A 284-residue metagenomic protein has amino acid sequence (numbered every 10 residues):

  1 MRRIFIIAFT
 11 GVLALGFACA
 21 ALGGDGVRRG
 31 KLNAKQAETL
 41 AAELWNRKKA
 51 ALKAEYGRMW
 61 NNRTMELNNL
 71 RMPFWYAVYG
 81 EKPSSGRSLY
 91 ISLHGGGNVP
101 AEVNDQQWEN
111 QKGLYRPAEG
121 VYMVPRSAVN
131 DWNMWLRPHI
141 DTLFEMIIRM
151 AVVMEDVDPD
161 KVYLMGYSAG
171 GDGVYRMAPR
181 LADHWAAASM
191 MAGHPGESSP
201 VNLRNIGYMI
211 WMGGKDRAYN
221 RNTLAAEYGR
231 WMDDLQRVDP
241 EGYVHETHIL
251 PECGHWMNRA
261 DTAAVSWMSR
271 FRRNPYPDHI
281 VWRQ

Functional and structural regions predicted by a protein language model:
A8-G16: Bacterial N-terminal signal peptides
A21-S88: A domain-start/cap signature at the N-terminus of enzymes
L22-A34, L70-P73, D233-Q284: Alpha/beta-hydrolase-fold serine-hydrolase catalytic core, especially in secreted/extracellular enzymes
G80-S85, N133-A169, R180-H184: Gly/Ser-rich "nucleophile elbow"/oxyanion-hole loop immediately N-terminal to the catalytic nucleophile in hydrolases
G86-V153: Active-site machinery of serine-nucleophile hydrolases
D160-R204: Primarily recognizes the serine-hydrolase "nucleophile elbow" in alpha/beta-hydrolase and SGNH/GDSL folds
M209-G213: Short beta-strand/loop motif that positions the catalytic acidic residue of the alpha/beta-hydrolase fold
G214-H245: Active-site-adjacent alpha-helix of alpha/beta-hydrolase-fold enzymes
